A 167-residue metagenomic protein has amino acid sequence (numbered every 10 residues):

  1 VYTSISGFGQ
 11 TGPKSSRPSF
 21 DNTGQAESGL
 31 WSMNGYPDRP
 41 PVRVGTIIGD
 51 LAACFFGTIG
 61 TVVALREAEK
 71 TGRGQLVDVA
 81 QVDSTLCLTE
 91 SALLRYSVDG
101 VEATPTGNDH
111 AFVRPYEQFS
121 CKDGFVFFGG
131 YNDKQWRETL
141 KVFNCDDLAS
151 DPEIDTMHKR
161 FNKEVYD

Functional and structural regions predicted by a protein language model:
V1-V126, G130-Y131, E138: Active-site-adjacent "lid/gating" segments in soluble enzymes
P115-D167: Aromatic-enriched alpha-helical interface/lid elements that frame and gate functional surfaces
